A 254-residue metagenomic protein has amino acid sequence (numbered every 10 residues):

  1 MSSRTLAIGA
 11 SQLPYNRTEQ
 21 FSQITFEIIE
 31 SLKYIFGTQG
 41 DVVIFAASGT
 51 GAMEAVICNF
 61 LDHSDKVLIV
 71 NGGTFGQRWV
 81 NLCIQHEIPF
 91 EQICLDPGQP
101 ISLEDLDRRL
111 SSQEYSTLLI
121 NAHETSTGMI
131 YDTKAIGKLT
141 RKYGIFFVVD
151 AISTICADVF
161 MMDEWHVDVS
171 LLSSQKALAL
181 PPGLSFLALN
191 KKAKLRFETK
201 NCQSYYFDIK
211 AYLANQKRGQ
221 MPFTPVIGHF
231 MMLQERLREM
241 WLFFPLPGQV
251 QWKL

Functional and structural regions predicted by a protein language model:
M1, Q175-Q251: Active-site C-terminal subdomain of aminotransferase-like
M1-A46, T50: A glycine-/small-polar-enriched, mobile loop at the entrance of the PLP active site in fold-type I
Q39-L68, G72, G76-W79: Conserved beta-loop-alpha segment that forms the PLP phosphate-binding cup at the N-terminus of a helix
R78-P89, D96, D107: Active-site-proximal loop->helix
P97-P100, E124-G128, I155-C156, L178 (+1 more regions): Short, small-residue-enriched loops and turns at beta-alpha junctions that line or gate enzyme active sites
I101-T154: Active-site phosphate-binding strand-loop segment of PLP-dependent enzymes
D163-Q175: Conserved active-site segment immediately N-terminal to the catalytic lysine that forms the internal aldimine
